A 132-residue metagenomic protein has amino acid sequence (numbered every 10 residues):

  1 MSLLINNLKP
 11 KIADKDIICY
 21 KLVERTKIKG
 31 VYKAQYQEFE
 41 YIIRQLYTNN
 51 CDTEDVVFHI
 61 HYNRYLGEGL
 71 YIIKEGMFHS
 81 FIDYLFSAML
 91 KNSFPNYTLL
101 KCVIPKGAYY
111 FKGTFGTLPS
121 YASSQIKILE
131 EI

Functional and structural regions predicted by a protein language model:
M1-F78, I82-I132: Conserved NAD+-utilizing ADP-ribose enzyme module
